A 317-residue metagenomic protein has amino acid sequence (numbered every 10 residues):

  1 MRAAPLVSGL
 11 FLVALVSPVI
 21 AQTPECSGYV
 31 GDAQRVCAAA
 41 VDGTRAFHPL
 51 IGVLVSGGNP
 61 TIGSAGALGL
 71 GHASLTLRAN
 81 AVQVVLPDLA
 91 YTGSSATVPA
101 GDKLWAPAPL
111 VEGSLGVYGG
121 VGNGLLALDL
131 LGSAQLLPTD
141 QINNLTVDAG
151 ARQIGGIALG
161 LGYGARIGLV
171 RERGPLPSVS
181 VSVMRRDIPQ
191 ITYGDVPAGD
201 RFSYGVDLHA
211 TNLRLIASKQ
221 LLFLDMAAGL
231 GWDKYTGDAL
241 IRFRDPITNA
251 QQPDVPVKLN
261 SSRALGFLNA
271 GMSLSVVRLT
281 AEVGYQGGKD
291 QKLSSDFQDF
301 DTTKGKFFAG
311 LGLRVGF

Functional and structural regions predicted by a protein language model:
Q22-L161, L169-R171: Transmembrane beta-barrel domains of Gram-negative outer membranes and organellar outer membranes
G71-L77, L126-G132, Y163, P177-V183 (+5 more regions): Transmembrane beta-strands of outer-membrane beta-barrel proteins
A79-V85, V117, A134-D140, L169 (+6 more regions): Transmembrane beta-strands of outer-membrane beta-barrel pores
P87-T92, D140-A151, Q190-D200, G237-Q251 (+1 more regions): Outer-membrane beta-barrel translocator domains and adjoining extracellular loop/strand segments of Gram-negative
A100-W105, A149-L159, D200-H209, P256-S262 (+2 more regions): Replace "Gram-negative outer membrane beta-barrel proteins" with "bacterial and organellar outer membrane beta-barrel
E112-S114, G164-R166, R214-S218, F267-G271 (+1 more regions): Outer-membrane beta-barrel architecture
P175-K258, S262-A264, N269: Detector for outer-membrane/organellar transmembrane beta-barrel domains, recognizing the amphipathic beta-strand
M272, T303-F317: Outer-membrane beta-barrel "beta-signal"
